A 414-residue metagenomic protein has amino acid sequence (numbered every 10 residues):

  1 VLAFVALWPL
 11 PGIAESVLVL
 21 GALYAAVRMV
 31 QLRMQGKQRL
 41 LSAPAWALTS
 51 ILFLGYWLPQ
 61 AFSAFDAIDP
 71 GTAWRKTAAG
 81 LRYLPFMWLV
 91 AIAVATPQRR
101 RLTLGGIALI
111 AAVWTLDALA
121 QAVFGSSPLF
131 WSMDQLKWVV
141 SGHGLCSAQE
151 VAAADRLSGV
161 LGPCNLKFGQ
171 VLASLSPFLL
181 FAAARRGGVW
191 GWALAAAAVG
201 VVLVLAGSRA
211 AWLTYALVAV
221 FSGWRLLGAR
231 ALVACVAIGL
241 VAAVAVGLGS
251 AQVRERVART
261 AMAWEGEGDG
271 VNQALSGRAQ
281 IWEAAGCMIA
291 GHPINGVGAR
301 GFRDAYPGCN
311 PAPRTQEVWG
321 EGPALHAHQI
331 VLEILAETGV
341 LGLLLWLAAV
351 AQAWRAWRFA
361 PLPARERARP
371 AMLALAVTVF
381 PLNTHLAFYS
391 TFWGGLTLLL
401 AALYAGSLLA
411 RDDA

Functional and structural regions predicted by a protein language model:
V1, L145-G162, V318-L332: Juxtamembrane membrane-water interface segments that cap and precede transmembrane helices
V1-R75, I92-V94, Q98-L109, D134 (+3 more regions): Transmembrane signal-anchor hairpin modules in multi-pass inner-membrane enzymes, especially those that act on
A3-I13, E333-T338, R369-G406: Membrane helix-loop boundary segments at the extracytoplasmic
P9-V17, R75-A79, V160-S174, L335-G339 (+1 more regions): Membrane-interface micro-motifs in multi-pass membrane enzymes
Y24, P85, L89, R101-L227 (+6 more regions): Alpha-helical transmembrane segments of multi-pass inner-membrane proteins
L116, A120-G125, L205-A206, L226-A274 (+2 more regions): A membrane-periplasm/extracellular boundary helix in multi-pass inner-membrane enzymes that assemble envelope glycans
D269-E283, N295-T338: Long extracytoplasmic/lumenal interhelical loops at the membrane interface of multi-pass membrane proteins
E337-T378: Hydrophobic transmembrane alpha-helices and their immediate junctions
